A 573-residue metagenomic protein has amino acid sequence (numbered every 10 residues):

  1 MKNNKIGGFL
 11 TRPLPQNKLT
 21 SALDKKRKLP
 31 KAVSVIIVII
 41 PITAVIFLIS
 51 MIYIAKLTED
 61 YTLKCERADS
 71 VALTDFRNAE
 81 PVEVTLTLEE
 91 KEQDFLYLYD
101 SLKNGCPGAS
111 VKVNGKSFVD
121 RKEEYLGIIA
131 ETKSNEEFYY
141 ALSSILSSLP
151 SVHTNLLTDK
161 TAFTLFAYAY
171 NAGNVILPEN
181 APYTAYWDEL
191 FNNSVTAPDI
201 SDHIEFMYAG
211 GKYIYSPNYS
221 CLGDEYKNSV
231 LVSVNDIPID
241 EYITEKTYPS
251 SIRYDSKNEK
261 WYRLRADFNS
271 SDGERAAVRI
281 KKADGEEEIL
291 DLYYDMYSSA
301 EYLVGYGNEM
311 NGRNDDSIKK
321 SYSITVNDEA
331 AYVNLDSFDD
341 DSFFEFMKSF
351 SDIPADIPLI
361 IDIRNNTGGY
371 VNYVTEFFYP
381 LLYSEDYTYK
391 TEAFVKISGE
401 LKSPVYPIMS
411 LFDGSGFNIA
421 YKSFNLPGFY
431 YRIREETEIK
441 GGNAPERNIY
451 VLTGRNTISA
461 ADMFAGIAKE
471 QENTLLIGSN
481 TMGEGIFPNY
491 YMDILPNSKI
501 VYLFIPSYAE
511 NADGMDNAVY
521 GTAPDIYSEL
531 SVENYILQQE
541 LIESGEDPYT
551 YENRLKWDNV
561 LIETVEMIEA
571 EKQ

Functional and structural regions predicted by a protein language model:
M1-A22: N-terminal targeting leaders characterized by basic, low-complexity, disordered sequences that direct proteins
L19-P358, I363-G368, E376, Y490-P496 (+1 more regions): Flexible, low-complexity junctional segments that flank or bridge functional domains
Y97-G108, Y226, I505-M515, T522-V532: N-terminal accessory/precursor segments of enzymes
T161-P198, G399-Y430, L537-L541: Charged, glycine/proline-rich intrinsically disordered loops and linkers
P238, I243-N258, E510-E533: A recognition module on extended beta-rich or small alphabeta surfaces enriched in W/G with H and D/E
I280-D493: Cleft-lining beta-strand/loop regions that shape enzyme active-site pockets
N489-A512: C-terminal "exit" segments of structured domains
A512-Q573: Low-complexity, Gly/Ser/Thr/Pro-rich intrinsically disordered linker/tail segments
